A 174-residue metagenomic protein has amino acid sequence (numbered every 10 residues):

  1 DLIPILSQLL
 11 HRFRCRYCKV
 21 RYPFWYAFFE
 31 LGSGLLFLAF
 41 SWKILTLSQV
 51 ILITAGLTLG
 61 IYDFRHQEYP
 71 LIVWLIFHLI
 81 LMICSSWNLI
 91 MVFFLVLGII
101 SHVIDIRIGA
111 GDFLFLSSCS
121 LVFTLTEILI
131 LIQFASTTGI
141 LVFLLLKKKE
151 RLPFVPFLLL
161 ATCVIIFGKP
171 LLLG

Functional and structural regions predicted by a protein language model:
D1-Y26: Membrane-proximal soluble regions of multi-pass membrane proteins
F29-F37, L71-I80, F113-L116, F154-L159: Core segments of transmembrane alpha-helices that mediate helix-helix packing or line hydrophobic substrate/ligand
S33, F37, F93, L97 (+3 more regions): Alpha-helical transmembrane segments in multi-pass membrane proteins
L38-Q49: Transmembrane helix-loop-helix
K43-I44, R65-E68, L145-R151: Membrane-interface helix-boundary motifs at transmembrane edges
I51-L144: Functional transmembrane core segments of multi-pass inner-membrane proteins
V142-V164: Interfacial loop-to-transmembrane junctions
I166-G174: Juxtamembrane boundary at the C-terminal end of a transmembrane helix
